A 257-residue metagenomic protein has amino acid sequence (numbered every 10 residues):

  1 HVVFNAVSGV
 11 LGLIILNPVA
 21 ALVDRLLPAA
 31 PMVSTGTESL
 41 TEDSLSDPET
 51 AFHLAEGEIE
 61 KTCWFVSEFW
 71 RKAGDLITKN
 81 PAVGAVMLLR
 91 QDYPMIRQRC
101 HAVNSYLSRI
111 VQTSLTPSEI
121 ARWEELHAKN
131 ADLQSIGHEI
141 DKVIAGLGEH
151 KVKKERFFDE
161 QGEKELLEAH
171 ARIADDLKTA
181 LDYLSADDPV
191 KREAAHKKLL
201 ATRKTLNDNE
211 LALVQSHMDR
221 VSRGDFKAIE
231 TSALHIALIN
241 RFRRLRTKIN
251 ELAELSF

Functional and structural regions predicted by a protein language model:
H1-F257: Cytosolic, long alpha-helical scaffolding segments
